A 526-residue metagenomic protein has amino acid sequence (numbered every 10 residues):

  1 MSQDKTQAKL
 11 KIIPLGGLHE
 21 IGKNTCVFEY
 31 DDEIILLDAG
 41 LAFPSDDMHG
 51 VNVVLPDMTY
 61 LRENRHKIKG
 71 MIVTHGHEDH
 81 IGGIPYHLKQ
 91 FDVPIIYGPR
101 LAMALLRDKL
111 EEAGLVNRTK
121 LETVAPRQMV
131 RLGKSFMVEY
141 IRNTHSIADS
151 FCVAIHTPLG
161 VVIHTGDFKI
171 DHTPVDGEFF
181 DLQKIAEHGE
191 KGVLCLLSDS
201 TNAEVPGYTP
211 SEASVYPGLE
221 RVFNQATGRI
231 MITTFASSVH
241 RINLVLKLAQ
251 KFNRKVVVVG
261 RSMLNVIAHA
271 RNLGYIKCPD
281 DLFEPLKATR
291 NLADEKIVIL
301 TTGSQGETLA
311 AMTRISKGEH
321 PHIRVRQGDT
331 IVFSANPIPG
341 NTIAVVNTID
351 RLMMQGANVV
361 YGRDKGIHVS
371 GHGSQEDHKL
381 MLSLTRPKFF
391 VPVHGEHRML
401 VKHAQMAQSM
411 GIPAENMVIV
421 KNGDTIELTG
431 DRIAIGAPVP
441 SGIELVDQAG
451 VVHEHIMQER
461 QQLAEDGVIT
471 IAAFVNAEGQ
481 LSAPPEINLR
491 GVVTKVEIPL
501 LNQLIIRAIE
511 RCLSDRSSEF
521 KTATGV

Functional and structural regions predicted by a protein language model:
S2-I72, H77-N291, A310-R324, I343-V346: His/Asp/Glu-rich metal-coordinating catalytic cores of metallo-dependent phosphodiesterases/hydrolases acting on
E204-S334, I338-R363, I367-G525: Hard-cation-handling environments
